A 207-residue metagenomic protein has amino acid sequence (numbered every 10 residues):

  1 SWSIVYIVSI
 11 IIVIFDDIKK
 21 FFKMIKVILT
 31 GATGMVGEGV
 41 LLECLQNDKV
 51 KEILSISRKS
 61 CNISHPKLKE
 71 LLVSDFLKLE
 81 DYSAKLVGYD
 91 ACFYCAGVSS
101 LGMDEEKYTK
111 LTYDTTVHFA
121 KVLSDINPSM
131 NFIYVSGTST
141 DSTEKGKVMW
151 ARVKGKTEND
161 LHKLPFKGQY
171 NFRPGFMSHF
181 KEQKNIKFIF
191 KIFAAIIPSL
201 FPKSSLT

Functional and structural regions predicted by a protein language model:
V5-V8, V13-D17: Acidic, Ala/Val/Gly-enriched low-complexity intrinsically disordered segments
V27-I28, K69-I126, S139-D141: NAD(P)H-binding glycine-rich loop region in Rossmannoid oxidoreductase-like domains and their noncatalytic homologs
V27-Q46: N-terminal Rossmann NAD(P)H-binding glycine-rich loop of SDR-like oxidoreductase domains
G39, E43, V122, D160: Rossmann-fold NAD(P)-dependent oxidoreductase module
Q46-K49, P66, S142-T207: Oxidoreductase cofactor-interface core, primarily capturing Rossmann-like NAD(P)-dependent enzymes
S55-N62: Short, polar loop motifs at secondary-structure junctions
K59, V98, E106, K110-K156 (+2 more regions): Conserved Rossmann-fold NAD(P)-dependent oxidoreductase catalytic core, especially the SDR/UDP-sugar
